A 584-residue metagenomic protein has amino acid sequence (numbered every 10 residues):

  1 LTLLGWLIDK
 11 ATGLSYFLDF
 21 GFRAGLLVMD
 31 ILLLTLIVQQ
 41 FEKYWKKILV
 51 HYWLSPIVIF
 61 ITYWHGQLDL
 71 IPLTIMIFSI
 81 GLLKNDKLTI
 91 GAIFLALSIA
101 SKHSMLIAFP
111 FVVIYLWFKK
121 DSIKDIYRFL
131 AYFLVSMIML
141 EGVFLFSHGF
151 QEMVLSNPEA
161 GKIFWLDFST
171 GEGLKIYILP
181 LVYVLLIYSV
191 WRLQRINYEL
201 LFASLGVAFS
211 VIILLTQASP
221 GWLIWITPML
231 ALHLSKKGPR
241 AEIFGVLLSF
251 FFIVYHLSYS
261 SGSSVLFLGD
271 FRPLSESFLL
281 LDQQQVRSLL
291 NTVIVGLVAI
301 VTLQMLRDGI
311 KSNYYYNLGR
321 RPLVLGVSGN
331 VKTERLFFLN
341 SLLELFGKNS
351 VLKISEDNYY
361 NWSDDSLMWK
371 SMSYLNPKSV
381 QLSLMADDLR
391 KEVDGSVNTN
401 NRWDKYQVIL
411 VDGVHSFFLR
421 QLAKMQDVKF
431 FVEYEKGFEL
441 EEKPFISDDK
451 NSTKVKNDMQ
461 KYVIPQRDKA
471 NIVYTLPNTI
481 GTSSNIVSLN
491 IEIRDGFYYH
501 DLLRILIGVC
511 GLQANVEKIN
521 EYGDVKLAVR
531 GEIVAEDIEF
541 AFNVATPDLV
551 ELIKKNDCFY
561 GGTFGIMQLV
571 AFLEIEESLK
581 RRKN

Functional and structural regions predicted by a protein language model:
L1-S156, L174-G319: Multi-pass membrane glycosyltransferase architecture that uses lipid-linked
H103, V428, N471-I472: Well-ordered beta-strand positions
G319-L325, Y406-Q407: Pre-Walker A (Motif I) flank of P-loop NTPase domains
R321-L323, I446-N584: C-terminal accessory "lid"/substrate-recognition subdomains
L325-E344: Glycine-rich phosphate-binding P-loop
L343-L352: Post-Walker A helix-loop "phosphate-sensing" segment adjacent to the P-loop in P-loop NTPases
L352-S355, Y359-I409: Conserved nucleotide-sensing/catalytic segment adjacent to the nucleotide-binding pocket in NTP-handling enzymes
I409-I446, V463, L503: ATP-dependent NMP and nucleoside kinases share a basic, alpha-helical "lid"
